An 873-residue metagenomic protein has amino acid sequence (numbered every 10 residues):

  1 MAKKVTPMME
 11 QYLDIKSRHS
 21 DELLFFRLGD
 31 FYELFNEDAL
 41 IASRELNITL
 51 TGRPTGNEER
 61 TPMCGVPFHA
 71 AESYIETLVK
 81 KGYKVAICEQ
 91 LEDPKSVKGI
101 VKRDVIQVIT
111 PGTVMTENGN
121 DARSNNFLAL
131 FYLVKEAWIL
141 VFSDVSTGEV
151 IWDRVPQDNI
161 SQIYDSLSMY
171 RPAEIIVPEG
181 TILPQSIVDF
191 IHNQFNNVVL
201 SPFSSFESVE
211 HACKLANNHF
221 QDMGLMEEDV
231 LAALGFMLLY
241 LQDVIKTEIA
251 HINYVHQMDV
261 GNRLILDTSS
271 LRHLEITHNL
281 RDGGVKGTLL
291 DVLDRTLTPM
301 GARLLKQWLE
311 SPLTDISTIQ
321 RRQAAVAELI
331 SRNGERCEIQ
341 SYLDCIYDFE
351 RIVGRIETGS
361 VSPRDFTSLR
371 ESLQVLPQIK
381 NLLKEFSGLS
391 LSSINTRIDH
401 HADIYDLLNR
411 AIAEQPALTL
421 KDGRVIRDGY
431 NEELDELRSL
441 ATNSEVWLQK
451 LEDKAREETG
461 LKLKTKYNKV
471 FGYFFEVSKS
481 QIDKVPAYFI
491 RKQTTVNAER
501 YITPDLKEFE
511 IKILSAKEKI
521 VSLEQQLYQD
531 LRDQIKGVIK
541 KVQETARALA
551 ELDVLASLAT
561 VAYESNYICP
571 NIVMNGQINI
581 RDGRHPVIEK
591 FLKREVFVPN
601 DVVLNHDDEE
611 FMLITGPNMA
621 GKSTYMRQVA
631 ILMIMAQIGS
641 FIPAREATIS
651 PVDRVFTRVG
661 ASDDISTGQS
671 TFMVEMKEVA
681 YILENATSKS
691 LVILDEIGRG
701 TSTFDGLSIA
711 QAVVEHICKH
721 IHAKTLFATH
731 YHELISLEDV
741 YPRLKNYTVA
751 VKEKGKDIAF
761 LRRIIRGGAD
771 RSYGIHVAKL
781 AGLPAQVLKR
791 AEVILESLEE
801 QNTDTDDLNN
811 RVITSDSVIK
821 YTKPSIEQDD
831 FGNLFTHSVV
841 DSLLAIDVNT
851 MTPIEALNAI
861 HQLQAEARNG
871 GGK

Functional and structural regions predicted by a protein language model:
M1-E328, C337, S341-E357, V361-Q449 (+4 more regions): Charged catalytic and DNA/RNA-contacting regions of genome-maintenance and nucleic-acid-processing enzymes
A2, E10-D14, D21, R532 (+3 more regions): Conserved phosphate-binding elements of NTP-dependent enzyme cores
N36-A39, E227, L231, L297-T298 (+5 more regions): ATPase nucleotide-binding head domains, primarily ABC-like/P-loop NTPase cores
C88, P111-N120, E248, S387-S390 (+5 more regions): Active-site phosphate-binding and catalytic loops of NTP-dependent enzymes
F206-C213, L264-I265, L280, E371-V446 (+4 more regions): Amphipathic heptad-repeat alpha-helical coiled-coil/stalk segments that mediate oligomerization, filament/stalk
T358, S362, S372-V375, D428-G429 (+2 more regions): Charged, surface-exposed helical/loop "interaction arms" that form contiguous linear patches used for dimerization
T495-D533: Extended, charged coiled-coil "arm/hinge" scaffolds of SMC/Rad50-like chromosome-maintenance ATPases and other large
T836-K873: C-terminal tails and terminal domains of large nucleic-acid-associated and other macromolecular-machine proteins
